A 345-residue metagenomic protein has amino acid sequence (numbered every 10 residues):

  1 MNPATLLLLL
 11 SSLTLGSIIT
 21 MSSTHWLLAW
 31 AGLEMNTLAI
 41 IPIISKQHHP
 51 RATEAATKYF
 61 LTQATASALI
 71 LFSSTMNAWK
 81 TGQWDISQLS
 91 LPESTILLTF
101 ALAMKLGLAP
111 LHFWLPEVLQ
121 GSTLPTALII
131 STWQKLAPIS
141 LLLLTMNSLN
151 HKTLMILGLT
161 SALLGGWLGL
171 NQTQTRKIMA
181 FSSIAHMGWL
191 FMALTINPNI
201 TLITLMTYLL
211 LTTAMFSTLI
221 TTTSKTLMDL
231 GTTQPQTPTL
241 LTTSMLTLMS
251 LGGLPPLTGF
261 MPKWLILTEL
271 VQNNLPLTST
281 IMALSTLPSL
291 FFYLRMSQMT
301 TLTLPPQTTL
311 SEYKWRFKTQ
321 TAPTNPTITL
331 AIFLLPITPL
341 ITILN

Functional and structural regions predicted by a protein language model:
M1-N345: Core, highly hydrophobic multi-pass alpha-helical transmembrane subunits of bioenergetic inner membranes
